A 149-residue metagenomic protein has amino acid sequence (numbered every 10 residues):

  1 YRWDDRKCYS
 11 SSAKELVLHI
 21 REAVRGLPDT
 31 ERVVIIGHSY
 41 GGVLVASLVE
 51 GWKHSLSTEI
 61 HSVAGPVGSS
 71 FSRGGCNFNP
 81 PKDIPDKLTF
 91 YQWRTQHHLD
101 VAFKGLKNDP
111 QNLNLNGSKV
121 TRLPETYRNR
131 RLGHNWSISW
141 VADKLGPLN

Functional and structural regions predicted by a protein language model:
Y1-W3: Acidic/histidine-rich, surface-exposed loop or edge segments in extracytoplasmic proteins
R6, S10-V101: Serine-dependent carboxylesterase/thioesterase catalytic core of lipase-like alpha/beta-hydrolase/SGNH enzymes
N79-N149: C-terminal catalytic-base region of ester-bond hydrolases, centering on the histidine of the charge-relay
